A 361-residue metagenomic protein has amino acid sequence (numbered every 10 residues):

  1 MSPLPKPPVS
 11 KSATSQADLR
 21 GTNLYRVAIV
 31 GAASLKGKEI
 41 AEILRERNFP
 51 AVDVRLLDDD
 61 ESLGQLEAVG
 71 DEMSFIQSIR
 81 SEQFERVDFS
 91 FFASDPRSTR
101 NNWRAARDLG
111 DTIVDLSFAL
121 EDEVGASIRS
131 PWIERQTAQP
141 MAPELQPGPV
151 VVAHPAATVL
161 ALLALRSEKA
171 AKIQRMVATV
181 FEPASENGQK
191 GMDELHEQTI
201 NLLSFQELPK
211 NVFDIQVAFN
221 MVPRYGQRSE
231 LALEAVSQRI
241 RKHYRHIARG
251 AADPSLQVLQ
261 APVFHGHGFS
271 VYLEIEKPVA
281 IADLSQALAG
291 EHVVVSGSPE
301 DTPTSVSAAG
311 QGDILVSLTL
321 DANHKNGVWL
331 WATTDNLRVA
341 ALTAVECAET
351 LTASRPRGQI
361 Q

Functional and structural regions predicted by a protein language model:
S2-I215, A252-D253, S307-A308, I314-L315 (+3 more regions): N-terminal Rossmann-like NAD(P) cofactor-binding subdomain of oxidoreductases, focused on the glycine-rich
S90, A184-Q361: Charged docking surfaces used in two-component/phosphorelay signaling
